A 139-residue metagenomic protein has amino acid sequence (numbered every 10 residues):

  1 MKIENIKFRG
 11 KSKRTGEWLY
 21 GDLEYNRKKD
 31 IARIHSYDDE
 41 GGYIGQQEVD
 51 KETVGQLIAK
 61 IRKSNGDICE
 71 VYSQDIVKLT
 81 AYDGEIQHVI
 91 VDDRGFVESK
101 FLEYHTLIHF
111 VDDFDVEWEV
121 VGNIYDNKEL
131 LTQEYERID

Functional and structural regions predicted by a protein language model:
M1-D139: Secondary-structure transition motif
